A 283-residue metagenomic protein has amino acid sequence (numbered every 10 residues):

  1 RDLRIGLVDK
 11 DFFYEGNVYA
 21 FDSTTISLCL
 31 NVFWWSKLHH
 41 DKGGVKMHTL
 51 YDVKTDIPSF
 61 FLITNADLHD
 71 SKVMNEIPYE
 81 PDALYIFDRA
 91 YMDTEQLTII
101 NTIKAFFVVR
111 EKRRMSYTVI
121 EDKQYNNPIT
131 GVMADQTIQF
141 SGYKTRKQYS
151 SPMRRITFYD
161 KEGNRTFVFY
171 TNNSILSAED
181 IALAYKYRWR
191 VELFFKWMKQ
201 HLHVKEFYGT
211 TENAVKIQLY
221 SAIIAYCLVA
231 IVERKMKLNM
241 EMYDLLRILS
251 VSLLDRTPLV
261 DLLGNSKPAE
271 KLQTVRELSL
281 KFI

Functional and structural regions predicted by a protein language model:
R1-G6: Internal glycine-rich, Lys/Arg-flanked active-site/core loops of soluble domains
V8-I283: Single, function-defining residue in the core of a domain
